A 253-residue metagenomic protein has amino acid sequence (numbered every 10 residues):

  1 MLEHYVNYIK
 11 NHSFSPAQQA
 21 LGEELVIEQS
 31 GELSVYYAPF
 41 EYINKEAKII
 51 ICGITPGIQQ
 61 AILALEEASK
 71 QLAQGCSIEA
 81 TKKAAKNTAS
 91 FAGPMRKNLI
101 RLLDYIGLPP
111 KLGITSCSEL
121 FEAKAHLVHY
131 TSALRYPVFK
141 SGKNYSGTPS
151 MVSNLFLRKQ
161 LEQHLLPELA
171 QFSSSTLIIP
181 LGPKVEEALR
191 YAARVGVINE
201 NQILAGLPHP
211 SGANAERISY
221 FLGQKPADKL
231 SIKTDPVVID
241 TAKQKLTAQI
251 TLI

Functional and structural regions predicted by a protein language model:
M1-L177, V185-R190, A215-E216, F221-T234 (+3 more regions): A polyanion-binding, active-site-adjacent surface
A193-P226: Extended hydrophobic/aromatic segments used for targeting, binding, or gating
